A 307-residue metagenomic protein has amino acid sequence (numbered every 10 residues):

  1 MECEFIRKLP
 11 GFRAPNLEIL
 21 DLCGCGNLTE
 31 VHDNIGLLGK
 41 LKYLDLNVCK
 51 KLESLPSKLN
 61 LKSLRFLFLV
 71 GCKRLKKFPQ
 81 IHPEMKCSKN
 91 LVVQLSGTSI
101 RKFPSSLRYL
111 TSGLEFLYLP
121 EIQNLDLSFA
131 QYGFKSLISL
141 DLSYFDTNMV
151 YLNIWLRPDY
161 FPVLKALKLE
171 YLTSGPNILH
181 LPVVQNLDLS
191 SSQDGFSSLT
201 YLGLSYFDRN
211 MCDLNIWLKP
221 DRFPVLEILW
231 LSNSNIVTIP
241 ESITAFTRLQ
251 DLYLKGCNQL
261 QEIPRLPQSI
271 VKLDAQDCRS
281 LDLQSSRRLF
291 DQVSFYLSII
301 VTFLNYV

Functional and structural regions predicted by a protein language model:
M1-Y151, W155-N186, S191-D213, W217-V307: Predominantly recognizes leucine-rich repeat
